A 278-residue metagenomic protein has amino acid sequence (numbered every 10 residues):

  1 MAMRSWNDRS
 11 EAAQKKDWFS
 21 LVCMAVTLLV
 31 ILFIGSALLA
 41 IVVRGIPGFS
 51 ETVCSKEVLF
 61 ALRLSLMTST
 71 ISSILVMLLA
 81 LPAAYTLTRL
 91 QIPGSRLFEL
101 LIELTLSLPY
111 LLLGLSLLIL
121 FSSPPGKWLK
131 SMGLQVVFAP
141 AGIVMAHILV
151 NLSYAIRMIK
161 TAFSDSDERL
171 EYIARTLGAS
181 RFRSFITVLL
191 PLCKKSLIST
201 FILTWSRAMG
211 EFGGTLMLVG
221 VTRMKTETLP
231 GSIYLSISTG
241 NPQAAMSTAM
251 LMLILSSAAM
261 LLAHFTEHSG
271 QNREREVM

Functional and structural regions predicted by a protein language model:
M1-D17: Short, Lys/Arg-rich, polar N-terminal cytosolic tail immediately upstream of the first transmembrane signal-anchor
R4, N272-M278: Short, charged juxtamembrane terminal tails flanking transmembrane helices
A12-P47, K56-S164, L192-F212, S236 (+2 more regions): Membrane-water interface segments at the C-terminal ends of transmembrane alpha-helices in multi-pass inner-membrane
P93, S180-R181: Short coil/turn motifs that cap or connect alpha-helices
K160-E171, R181: Membrane-helix/interface signature in polytopic inner-membrane proteins
A174: The alpha-helix within a helix-turn-helix
L177-G178, P191: Glycine/proline-centered hinge or cleavage motifs at structural transition points of membrane proteins
G214-G240: Glycine-rich helix-loop "coupling/hinge" segments at transmembrane-helix boundaries in multipass transporters
